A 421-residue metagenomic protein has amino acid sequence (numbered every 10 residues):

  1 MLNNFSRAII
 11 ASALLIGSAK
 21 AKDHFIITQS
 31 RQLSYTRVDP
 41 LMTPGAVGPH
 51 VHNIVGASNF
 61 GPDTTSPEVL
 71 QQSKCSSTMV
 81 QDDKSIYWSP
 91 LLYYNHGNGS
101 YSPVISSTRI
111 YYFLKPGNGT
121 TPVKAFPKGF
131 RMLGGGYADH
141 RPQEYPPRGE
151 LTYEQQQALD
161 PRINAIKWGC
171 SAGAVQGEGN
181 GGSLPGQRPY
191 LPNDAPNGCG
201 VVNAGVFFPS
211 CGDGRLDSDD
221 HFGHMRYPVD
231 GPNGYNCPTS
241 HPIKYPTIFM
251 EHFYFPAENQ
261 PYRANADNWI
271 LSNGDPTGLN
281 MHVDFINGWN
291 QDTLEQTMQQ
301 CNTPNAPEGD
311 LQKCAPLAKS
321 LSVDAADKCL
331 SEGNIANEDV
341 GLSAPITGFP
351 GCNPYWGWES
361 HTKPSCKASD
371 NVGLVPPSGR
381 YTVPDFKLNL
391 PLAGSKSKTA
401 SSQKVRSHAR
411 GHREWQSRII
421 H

Functional and structural regions predicted by a protein language model:
M1-H24, T399-H421: Fungal secretory targeting signals
K22-P49, N53-V206, D213-K396, E414-W415: Primary mode marks residue(s) on the alpha4-beta5-alpha5 output face of response regulator receiver
